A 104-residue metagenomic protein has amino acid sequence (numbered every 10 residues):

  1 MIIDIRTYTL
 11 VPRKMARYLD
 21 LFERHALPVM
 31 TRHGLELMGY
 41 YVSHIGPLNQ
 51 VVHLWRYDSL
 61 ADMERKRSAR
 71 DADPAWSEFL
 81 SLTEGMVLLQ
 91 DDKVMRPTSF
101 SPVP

Functional and structural regions predicted by a protein language model:
I2-T9, M38-D71, D91-K93: Short, well-ordered beta-strand segments in beta-rich or mixed alpha/beta enzyme and ligand-binding folds
D4, K14-A16, A26-V29, L60-R65 (+3 more regions): Short loop/beta submotifs within extracellular cysteine-rich repeat domains
P12, F22, A26, H44-I45 (+2 more regions): Generic alpha-helical secondary structure signal
K14-Y40: Short amphipathic alpha-helical segments
F22, R67, L80: Short, flexible helix/strand-to-coil boundary loops that buttress conserved ligand/catalytic motifs in alpha/beta
H33, R70-D73: Structured segments of extracytoplasmic/periplasmic soluble domains in secreted or envelope-associated proteins
H33-V52, S77-P104: Glycine-rich beta-strand-turn "strand-cap" elements at beta-sheet edges
